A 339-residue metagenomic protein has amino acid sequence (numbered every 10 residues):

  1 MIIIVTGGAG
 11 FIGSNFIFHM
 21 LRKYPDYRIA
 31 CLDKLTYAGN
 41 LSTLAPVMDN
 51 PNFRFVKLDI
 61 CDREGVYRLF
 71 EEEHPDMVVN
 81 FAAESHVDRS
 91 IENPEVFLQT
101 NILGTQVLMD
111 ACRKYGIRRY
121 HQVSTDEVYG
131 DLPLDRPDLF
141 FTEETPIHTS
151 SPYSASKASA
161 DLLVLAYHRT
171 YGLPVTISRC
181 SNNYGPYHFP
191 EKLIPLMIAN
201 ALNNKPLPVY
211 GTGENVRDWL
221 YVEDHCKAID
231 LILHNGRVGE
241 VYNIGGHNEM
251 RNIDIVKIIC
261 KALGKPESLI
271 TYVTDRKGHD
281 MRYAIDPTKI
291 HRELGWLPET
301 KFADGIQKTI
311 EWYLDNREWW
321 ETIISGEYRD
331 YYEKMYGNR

Functional and structural regions predicted by a protein language model:
M1-N183, K308, Y313-N316, T322-R339: N-terminal Rossmann-like NAD(P)+-binding domain of SDR-like oxidoreductases, especially those catalyzing
I3, I29, L58, P195 (+1 more regions): C-terminal substrate-binding subdomain of Rossmann-fold SDR/epimerase-dehydratase oxidoreductases
I12, A38-G39, E64, H188 (+2 more regions): Residues that form or flank phosphate/diphosphate-binding pockets in enzymes that use nucleotide phosphates
L35, N182-G185, N215-V216, R276-K277: Short histidine/acidic/glycine/proline-rich micro-motifs that form metal- and phosphate-coordinating active-site loops
V47, D135-R136, P190-I198, T274: A glycine/serine/threonine-rich, flexible loop-to-helix segment that serves as the NAD(P) cofactor-binding "lid"
G65, V96, L103, P146 (+4 more regions): Residue-level recognition of oxygen-bearing side chains
P137, T149-S156, P186, P190 (+2 more regions): The catalytic Tyr-centered alpha-helix of NAD(P)H-dependent dehydrogenases
S159, L163, Y167, M197 (+2 more regions): Hydrophobic alpha-helix immediately C-terminal to the catalytic Tyr-X-X-X-Lys motif of short-chain
